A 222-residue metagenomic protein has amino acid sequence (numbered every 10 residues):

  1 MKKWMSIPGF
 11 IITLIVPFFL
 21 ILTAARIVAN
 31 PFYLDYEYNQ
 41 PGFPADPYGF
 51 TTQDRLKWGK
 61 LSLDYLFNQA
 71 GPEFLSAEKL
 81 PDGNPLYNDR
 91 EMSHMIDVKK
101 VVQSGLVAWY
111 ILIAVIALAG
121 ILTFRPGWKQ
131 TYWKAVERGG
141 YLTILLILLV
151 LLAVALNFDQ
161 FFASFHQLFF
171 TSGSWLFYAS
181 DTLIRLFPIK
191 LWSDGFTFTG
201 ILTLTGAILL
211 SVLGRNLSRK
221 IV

Functional and structural regions predicted by a protein language model:
M1-L34: Hydrophobic secretory-pathway targeting helix
K2-I11, I113-Q160, L209-V222: Juxtamembrane interface at the cytosolic side of transmembrane helices
R26-P47, Q167: Alpha-helical transmembrane signal-anchor/signal-peptide segments
D46-G59, P81-E91, E137-L156, I221-V222: Hydrophobic alpha-helical transmembrane segments
N68-I111, K190-G200: Individual transmembrane alpha-helix segments
L106-G120, I201-G206: Hydrophobic alpha-helical transmembrane segments
A155-A179: Juxtamembrane non-transmembrane "cap" segments at the membrane-aqueous interface of multi-pass membrane proteins
S174-V222: Terminal transmembrane helical module of multi-pass membrane proteins
